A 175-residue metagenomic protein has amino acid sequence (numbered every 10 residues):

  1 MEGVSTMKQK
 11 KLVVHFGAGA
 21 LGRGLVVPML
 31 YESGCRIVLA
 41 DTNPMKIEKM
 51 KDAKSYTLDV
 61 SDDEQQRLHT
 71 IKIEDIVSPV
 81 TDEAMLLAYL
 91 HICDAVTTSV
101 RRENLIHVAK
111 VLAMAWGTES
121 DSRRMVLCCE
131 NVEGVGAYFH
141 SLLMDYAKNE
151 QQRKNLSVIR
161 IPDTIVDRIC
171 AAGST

Functional and structural regions predicted by a protein language model:
M1-T6: Short, Lys/Arg-enriched N-terminal segments with co-localized hydrophobic residues within the first ~10-30 amino acids
K8-T175: Substrate/ligand-engaging "lid" and interaction regions
